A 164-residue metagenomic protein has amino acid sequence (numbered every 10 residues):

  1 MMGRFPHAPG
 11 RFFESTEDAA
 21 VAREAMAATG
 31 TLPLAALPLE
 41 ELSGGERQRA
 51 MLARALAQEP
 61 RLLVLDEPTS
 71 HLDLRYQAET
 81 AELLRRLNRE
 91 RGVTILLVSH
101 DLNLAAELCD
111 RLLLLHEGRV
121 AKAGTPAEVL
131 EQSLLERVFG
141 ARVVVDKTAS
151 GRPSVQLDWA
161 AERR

Functional and structural regions predicted by a protein language model:
M1, S15-L34: Conserved ABC ATPase "signature" region
F12, P38-L42, E46: Conserved ABC ATPase signature
E59: Conserved catalytic motifs of ABC-family nucleotide-binding domains
L63-E67: Catalytic Walker B motif of ABC-type/P-loop ATPase nucleotide-binding domains
A78-E90: Helical segment within the ABC ATPase nucleotide-binding domain
V138-R164: ABC ATPase nucleotide-binding domains
